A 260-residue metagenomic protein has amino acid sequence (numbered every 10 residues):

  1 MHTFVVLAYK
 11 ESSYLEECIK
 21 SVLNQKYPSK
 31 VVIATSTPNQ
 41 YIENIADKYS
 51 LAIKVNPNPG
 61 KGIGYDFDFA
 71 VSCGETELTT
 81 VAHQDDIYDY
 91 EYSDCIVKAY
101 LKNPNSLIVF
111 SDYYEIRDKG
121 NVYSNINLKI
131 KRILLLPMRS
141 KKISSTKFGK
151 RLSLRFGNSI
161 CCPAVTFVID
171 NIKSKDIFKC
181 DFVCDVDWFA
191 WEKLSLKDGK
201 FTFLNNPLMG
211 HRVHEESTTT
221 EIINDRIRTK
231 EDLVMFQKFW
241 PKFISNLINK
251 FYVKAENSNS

Functional and structural regions predicted by a protein language model:
M1-S21: N-proximal low-complexity "stem/linker" segments adjacent to membrane-targeting elements
K20-S29: Short, acidic, metal-binding catalytic loop of nucleotide-sugar glycosyltransferases
A34-E43: A conserved acidic beta->alpha catalytic loop
N58-G74: Glycine-rich, basic loop-to-helix element that forms the pyrophosphate-binding segment of sugar-nucleotide handling
T79: Short aromatic/hydrophobic "clamp" motif used to bind/position activated sugar donors
H83-I87, D112: The conserved acidic donor/metal-binding loop of glycosyltransferases
E91-K131: Conserved donor NDP-sugar-binding/catalytic core segment of glycosyltransferases
P137-I227: Conserved nucleotide-sugar donor-binding catalytic segment
